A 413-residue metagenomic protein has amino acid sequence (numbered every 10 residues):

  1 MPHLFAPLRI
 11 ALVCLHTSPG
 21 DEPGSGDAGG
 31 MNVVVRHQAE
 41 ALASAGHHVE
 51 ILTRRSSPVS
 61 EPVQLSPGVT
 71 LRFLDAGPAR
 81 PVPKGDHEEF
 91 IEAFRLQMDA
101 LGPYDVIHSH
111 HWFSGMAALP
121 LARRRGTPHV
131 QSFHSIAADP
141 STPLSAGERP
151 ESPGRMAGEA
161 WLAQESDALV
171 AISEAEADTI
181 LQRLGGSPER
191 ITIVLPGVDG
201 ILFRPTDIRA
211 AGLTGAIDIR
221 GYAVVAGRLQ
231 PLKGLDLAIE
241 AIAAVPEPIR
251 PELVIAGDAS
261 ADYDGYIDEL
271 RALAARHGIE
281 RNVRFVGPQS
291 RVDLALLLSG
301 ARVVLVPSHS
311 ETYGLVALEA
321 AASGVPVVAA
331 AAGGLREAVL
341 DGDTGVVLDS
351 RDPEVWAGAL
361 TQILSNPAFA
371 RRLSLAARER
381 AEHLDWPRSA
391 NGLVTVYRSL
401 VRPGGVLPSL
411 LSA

Functional and structural regions predicted by a protein language model:
M1-L71: N-terminal subdomain of nucleotide-sugar transferases
A175, G197: Carbohydrate-associated surface elements
D218-G221, L235, I239-R284, V292 (+1 more regions): A conserved nucleotide-sugar
P288, L296-A301: Short alpha-helical donor nucleotide-sugar binding micro-motif in glycosyltransferases
H309: Aromatic "clamp/platform" in nucleotide-sugar-dependent glycosyltransferases that forms part of the donor/acceptor
P326-A330, V339: Short hydrophobic beta-strand element within catalytic cores of glycosyltransferases and related nucleotide-activated
D341-G342, V346-P353, Q362-P367: Conserved acidic donor-binding segment of nucleotide-sugar-dependent glycosyltransferases
T344, F369-H383: A short, well-ordered alpha-helix in the C-terminal region of glycosyltransferases
